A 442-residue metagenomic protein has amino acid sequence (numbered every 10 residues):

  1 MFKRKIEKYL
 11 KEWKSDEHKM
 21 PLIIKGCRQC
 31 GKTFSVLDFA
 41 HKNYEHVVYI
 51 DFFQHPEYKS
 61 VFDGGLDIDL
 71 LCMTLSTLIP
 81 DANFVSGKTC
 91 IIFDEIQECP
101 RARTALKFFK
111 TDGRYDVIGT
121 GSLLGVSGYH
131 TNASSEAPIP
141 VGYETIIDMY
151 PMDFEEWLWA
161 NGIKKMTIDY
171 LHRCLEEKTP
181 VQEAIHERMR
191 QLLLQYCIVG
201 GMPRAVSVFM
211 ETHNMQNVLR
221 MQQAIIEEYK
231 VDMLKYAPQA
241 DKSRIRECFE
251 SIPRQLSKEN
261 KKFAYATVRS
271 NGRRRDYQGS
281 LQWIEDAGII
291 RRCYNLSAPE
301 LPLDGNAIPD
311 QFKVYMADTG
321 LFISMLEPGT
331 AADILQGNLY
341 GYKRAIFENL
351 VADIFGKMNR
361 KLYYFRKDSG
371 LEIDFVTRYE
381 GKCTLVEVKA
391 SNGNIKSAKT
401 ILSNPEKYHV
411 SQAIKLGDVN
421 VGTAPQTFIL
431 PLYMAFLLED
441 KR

Functional and structural regions predicted by a protein language model:
M1-E17: Pre-Walker A adenine-sensing motif
I24: Hydrophobic anchor at the beta1->P-loop junction of P-loop NTPases
K32: Conserved lysine of the Walker
S35, F39: Hydrophobic positions on the alpha1 helix immediately C-terminal to the Walker A/P-loop
Q54-G87: Short glycine-rich substrate-engagement loop in P-loop NTPases that contacts/grips substrate
D116-S122, D148: Structural recognition of the conserved hydrophobic beta-strand(s) that form the central parallel beta-sheet of P-loop
S127-S257: Interdomain motor-coupling "hinge/lid" segment immediately C-terminal to the ATP-binding subdomain of NTP-driven enzymes
S207-E380: Accessory nucleic acid-recognition modules appended to NTPase machines
